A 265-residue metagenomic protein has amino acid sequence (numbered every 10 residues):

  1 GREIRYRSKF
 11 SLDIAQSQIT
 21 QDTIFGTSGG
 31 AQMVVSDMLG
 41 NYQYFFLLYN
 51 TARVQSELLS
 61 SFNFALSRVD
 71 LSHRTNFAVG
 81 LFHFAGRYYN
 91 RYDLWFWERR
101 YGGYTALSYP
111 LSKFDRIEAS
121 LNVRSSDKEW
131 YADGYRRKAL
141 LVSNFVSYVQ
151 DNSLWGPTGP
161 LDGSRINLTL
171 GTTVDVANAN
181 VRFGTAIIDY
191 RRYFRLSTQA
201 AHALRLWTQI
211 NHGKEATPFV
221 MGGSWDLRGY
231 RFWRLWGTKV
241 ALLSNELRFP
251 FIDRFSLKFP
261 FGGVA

Functional and structural regions predicted by a protein language model:
G1-A78, R137-D162, S224, T238-K239 (+1 more regions): Outer-membrane beta-barrel initiation region
G26-A31, G102, S108, G171-T173: Small-side-chain structural scaffolding
V34-M38, A65-L71, A106-R116, S120-R124 (+4 more regions): Structural signature of outer-membrane beta-barrel channels/translocons
F46, A52-I117, L121-D127: Outer-membrane beta-barrel channel domains
Q55-S56, E129, L170, H212: Charge-rich, low-complexity amphipathic helices in intrinsically disordered tails/linkers adjacent to domains
G80-F82, R87, Y92-L94, Y104-T105 (+1 more regions): C-terminal outer-membrane beta-barrel translocator/porin domains of Gram-negative envelope proteins and their
N122-G134, K138: Acidic/histidine-enriched segments that form metal/cofactor-coordinating and catalytic pocket/exosite environments
